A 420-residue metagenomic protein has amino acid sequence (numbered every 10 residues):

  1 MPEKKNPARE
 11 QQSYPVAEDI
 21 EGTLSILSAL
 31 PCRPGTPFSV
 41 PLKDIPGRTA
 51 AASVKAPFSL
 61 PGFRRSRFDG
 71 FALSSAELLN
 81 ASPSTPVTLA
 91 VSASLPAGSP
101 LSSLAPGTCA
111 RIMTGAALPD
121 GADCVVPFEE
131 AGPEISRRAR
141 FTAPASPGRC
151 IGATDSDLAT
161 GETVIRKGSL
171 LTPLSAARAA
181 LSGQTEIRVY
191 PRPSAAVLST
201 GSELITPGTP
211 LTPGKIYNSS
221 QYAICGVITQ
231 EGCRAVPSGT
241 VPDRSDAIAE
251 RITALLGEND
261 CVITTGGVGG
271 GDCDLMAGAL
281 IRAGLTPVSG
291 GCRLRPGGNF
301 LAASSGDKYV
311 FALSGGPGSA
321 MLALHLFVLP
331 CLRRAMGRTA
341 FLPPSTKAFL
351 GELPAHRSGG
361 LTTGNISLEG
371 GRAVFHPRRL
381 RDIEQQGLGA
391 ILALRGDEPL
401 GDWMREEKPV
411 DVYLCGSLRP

Functional and structural regions predicted by a protein language model:
P2-K4, A8-I20, I187-L313, G318-A323: Helix-rich terminal scaffold detector
P2-S13, S39, A72-P237, I391: Short, glycine/charged-enriched hinge/interface segments at domain edges or termini
Y14-T85, L361: Intrinsically disordered, low-complexity, positively charged segments
A17, L24, F38, L42-K43 (+5 more regions): Flexible glycine/proline-rich
L24, S28, D69, F128-E129 (+11 more regions): Predominant activation on well-ordered alpha-helical scaffold segments within soluble catalytic domains
I26-P34, S182-T185, V227, E231-R234 (+4 more regions): Change "in soluble alpha/beta enzymes" to "in soluble alpha/beta proteins
L27, G70, G161, V197 (+4 more regions): Residue-level signal for inorganic ion chemistry
R64-S66, L79-S84, L101-A105, L118-D120 (+13 more regions): Solvent-exposed alpha-helices and their adjacent loops that cap or buttress functional pockets in soluble metabolic
